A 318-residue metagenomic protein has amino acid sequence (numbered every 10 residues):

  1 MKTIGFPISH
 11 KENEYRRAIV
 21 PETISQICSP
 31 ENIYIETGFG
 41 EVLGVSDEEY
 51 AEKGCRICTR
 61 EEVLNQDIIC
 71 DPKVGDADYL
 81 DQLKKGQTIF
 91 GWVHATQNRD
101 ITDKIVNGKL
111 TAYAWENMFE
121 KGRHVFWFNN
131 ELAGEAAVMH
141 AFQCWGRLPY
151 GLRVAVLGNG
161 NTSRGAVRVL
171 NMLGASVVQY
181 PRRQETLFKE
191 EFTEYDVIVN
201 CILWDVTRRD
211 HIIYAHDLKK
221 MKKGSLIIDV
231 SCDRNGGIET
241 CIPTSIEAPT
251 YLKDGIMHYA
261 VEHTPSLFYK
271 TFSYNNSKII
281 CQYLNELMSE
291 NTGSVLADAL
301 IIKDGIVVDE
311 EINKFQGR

Functional and structural regions predicted by a protein language model:
M1-K104: An N-terminal-biased, well-structured beta-alpha scaffold segment characteristic of Rossmann-like dinucleotide-binding
T3, S9-K11, G75-L152, V261-H263: Glycine/serine-rich phosphate-binding loop and adjoining beta1-alpha1 elements at the start of nucleotide-handling
S9-V42, V138-T207: Glycine-rich phosphate/diphosphate-binding loop of Rossmann-like nucleotide-binding domains
E31, K84-T88, G108-L110, K222-S225 (+1 more regions): A short helix->loop->beta-strand "cap" motif at the edges of active sites that frequently abuts
Y34-T37, I57-T59, D71, A112-W115 (+3 more regions): General beta-strand structural signal in soluble alpha/beta enzymes
K73-V74, V93-H94, I202-V206, S231-C232 (+1 more regions): Short glycine-/small-residue-rich Rossmann-like dinucleotide-binding loops
E116-P149, C232, G236-R318: Adenosine-phosphate binding glycine-rich loop
R183-M257: Rossmann-like adenosine-cofactor binding region
